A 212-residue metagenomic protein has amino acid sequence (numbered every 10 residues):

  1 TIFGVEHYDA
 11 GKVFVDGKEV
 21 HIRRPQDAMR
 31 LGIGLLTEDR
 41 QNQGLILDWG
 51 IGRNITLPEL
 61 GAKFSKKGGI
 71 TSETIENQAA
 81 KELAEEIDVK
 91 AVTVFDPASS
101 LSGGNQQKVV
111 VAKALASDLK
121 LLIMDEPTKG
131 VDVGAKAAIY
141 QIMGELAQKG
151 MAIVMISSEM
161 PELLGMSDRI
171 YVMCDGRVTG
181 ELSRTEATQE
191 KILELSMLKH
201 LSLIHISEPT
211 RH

Functional and structural regions predicted by a protein language model:
T1-L203: Glycine-rich phosphate-binding loops of nucleotide-dependent enzymes
I204-H212: Conserved small/polar residues in nucleotide/adenosyl-binding loops
